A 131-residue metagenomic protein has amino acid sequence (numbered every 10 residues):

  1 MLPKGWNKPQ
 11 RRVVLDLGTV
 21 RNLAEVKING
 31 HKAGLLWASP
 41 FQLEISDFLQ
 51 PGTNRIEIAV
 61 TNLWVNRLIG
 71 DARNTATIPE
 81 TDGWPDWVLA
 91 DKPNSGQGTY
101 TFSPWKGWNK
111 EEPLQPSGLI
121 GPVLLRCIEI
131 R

Functional and structural regions predicted by a protein language model:
M1-N29, I56-V60: Aromatic-lined ligand-binding clefts that engage carbohydrates, nucleic acids, or primary amines
L2-K8, I45, L125-R131: Carbohydrate-binding surfaces of carbohydrate-active enzymes
L17, I45-S46: Hydrophobic core positions of the immunoglobulin-like beta-sandwich fold
N29, E44-I45: Helix N-cap / beta->alpha transition motif
A33-G34: Short hydrophobic beta-strand segments in globular cytosolic domains
S39-L43: Short strand-edge motifs at loop-to-beta-strand transitions and within beta-strands of extracellular beta-rich domains
L49-R131: An acidic-aromatic loop/edge-strand motif
